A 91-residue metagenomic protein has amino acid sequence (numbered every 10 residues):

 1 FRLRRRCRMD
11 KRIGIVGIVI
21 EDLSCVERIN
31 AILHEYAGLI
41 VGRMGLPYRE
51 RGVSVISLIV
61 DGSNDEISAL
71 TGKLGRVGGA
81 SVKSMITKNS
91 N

Functional and structural regions predicted by a protein language model:
L3-N91: Long, contiguous binding/interaction regions
